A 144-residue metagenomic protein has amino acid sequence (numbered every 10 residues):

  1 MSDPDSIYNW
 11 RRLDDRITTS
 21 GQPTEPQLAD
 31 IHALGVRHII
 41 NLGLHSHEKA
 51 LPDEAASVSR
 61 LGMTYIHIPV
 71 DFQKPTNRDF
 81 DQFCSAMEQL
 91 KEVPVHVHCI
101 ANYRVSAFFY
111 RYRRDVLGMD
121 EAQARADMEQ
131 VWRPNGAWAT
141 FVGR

Functional and structural regions predicted by a protein language model:
M1-Q27: Flexible, polar/low-complexity N-terminal or interdomain linker segments that lie immediately upstream of folded
N9-W10, D15, P52, A56 (+2 more regions): N-terminal hydrophobic or amphipathic segments with adjacent small-residue motifs that include Sec signal peptides
T18-Q89: Cysteine-based protein phosphatase catalytic domain of the PTP/DSP
T19, V97-H98: Conserved SAM-binding loop
G43, H98-A101: Histidine-centered catalytic micro-motifs
Q73, D79-F80, C84-P94, I100 (+1 more regions): PTP/DSP superfamily signal
Y103-A107: Glycine-rich nucleophile elbow surrounding the catalytic serine of serine-hydrolase chemistry
